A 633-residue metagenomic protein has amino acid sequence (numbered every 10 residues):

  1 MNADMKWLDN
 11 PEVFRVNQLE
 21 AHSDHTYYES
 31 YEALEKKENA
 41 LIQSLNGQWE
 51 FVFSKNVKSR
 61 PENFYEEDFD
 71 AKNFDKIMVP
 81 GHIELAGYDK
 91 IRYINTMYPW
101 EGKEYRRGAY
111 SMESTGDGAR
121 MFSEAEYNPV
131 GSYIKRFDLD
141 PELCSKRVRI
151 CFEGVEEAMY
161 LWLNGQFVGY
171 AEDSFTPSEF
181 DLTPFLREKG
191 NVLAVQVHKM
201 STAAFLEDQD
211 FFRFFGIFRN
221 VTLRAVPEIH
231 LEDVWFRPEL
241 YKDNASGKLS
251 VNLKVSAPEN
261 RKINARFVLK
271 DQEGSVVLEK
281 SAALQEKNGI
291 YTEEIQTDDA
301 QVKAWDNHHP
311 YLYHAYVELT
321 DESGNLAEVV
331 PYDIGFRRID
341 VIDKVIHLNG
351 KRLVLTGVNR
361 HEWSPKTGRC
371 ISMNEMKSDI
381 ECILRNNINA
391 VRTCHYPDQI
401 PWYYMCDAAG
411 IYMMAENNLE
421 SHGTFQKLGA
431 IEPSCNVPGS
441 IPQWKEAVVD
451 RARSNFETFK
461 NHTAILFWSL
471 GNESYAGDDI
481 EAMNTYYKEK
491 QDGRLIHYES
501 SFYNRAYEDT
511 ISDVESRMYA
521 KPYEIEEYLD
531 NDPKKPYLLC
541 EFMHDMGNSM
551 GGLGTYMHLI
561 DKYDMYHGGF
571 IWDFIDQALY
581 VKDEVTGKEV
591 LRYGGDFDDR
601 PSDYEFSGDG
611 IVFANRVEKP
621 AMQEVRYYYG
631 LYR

Functional and structural regions predicted by a protein language model:
M1-Y110, V192, Q196, M557 (+2 more regions): Accessory carbohydrate-binding/adhesion or oligomerization-edge regions at the termini of glycan-active proteins
A3-V16, A21, K36, E50-S54 (+6 more regions): Accessory beta-strand-rich segments of carbohydrate-active enzymes
K37-P61, M78, E84-A86, N128 (+4 more regions): Substrate-binding clefts and catalytic carboxylate motifs of secreted carbohydrate-active enzymes
I83-L139, L143-C151, E157-W162, G169 (+5 more regions): Active-site-adjacent substrate/metal-binding segments within catalytic domains of carbohydrate-active enzymes
L143-K146, L186-G190, D299-L312: Short glycine/proline/serine/threonine-rich loop/turn segments at secondary-structure transition edges
L161-L163, S246-L284, E293: Beta-strand-rich binding/interaction modules
E228-E259, E624-R633: Surface beta-strand/loop "capping" patches
E232-L240, G247-S250, I263, E328 (+4 more regions): Active-site region of glycoside hydrolase catalytic domains
